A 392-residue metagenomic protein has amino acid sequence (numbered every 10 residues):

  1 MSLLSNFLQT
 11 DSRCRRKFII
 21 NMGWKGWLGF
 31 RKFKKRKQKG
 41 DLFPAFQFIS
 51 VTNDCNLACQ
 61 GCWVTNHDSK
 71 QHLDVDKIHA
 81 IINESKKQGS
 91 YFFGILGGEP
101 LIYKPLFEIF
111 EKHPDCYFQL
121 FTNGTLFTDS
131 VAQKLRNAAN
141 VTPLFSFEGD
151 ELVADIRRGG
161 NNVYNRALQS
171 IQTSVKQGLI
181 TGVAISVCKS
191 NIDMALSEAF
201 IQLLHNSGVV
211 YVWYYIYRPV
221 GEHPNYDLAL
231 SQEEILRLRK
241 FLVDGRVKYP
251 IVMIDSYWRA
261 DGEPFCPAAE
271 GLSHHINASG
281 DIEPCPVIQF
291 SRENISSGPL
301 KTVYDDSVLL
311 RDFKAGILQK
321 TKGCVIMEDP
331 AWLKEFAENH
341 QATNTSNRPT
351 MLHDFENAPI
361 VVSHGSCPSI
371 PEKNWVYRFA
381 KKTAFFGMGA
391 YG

Functional and structural regions predicted by a protein language model:
L3-Q133, A138: Conserved alpha-helical substructure of the radical SAM core
W24-P44, I254, A260, E293-L309: Short, charged low-complexity linear segments at domain edges
F48, T52-C55, R259, A278 (+1 more regions): Residue-level signal for mature regions of secreted extracellular proteins and peptides
C55, C59-C62, C266, G280 (+2 more regions): Short cysteine clusters
I78-I95, Y103-Y215: Radical SAM/AdoMet-radical enzyme domain recognition
I156-A269, A278-E283, V287-I295: Radical SAM enzyme [4Fe-4S]-AdoMet core and its adjacent flexible, acidic and glycine-rich loops/tails across
V287-G392: Flexible mid-to-C-terminal extensions adjoining Fe-S/redox cofactors in radical SAM and related proteins
